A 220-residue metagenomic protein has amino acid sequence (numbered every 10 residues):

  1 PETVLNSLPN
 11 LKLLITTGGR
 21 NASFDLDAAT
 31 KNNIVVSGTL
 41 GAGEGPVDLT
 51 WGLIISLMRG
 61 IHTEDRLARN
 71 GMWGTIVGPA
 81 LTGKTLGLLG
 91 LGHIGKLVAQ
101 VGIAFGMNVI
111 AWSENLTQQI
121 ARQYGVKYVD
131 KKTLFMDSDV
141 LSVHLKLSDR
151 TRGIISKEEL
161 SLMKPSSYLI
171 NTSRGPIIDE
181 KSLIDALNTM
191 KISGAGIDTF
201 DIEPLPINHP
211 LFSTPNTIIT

Functional and structural regions predicted by a protein language model:
P1-D65, P79: Phosphate/diphosphate ligand-binding glycine-rich loop within oxidoreductases
P1-E2, L116-P210: Rossmann-like adenosine-cofactor binding region
L8-L13, N32-V35, M107, P165-S167 (+2 more regions): A short helix->loop->beta-strand "cap" motif at the edges of active sites that frequently abuts
L11, T82-L86, K157, S166: Phosphate-coordination loops involved in phosphoryl transfer and adenosine-cofactor binding
I15, V35-S37, I110, V129 (+3 more regions): Structural detector of well-ordered beta-strand residues that form the stable sheet scaffold of enzyme domains
T30, S37-L49, N188, I202-T220: C-terminal helix-to-coil terminal segments
E64-L97, I103-G106, Y124-G125: Glycine-rich NAD(P)-binding loop of Rossmann-like domains
